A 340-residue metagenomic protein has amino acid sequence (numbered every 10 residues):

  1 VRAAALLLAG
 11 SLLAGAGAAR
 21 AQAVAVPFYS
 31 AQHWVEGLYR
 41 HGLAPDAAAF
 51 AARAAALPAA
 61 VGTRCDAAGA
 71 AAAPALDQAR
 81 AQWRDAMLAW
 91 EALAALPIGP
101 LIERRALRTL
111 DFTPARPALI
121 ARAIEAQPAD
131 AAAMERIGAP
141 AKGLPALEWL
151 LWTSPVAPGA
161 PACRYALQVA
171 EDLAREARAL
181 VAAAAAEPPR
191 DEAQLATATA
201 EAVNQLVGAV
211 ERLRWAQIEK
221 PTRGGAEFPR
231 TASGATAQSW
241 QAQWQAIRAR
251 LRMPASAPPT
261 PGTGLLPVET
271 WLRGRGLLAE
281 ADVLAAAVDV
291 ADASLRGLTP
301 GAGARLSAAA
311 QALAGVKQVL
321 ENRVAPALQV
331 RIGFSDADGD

Functional and structural regions predicted by a protein language model:
V1-L6, Q22-V26: N-terminal leader/presequence-like segments
A4-G15: Bacterial N-terminal signal peptides
G17-A21: Sec/Tat signal peptide C-region and signal peptidase I cleavage site
A23-D340: Mature extracytoplasmic or organellar-lumen-exposed domains after removal of signal/transit peptides
